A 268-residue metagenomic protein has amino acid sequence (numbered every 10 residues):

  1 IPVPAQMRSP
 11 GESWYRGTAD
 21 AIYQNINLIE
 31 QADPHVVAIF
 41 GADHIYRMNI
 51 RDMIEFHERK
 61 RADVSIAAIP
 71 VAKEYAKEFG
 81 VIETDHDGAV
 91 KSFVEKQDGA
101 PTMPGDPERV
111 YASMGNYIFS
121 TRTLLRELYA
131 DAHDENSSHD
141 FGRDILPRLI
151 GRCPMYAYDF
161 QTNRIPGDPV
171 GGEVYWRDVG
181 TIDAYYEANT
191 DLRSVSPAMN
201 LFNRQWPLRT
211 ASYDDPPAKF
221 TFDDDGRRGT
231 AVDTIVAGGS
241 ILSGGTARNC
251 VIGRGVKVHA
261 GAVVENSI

Functional and structural regions predicted by a protein language model:
I1-F56, T84: Conserved N-terminal catalytic core of the sugar/cofactor nucleotidyltransferase
G11-A19, F79-E83, V170-D178: Short, surface-exposed amphipathic charged segments that create phosphate/polyanion-binding patches used for binding
Y15-R16, R47, I118, D140 (+1 more regions): Short aromatic/basic micro-patch
A42, I69, F160: Cofactor-binding loop segments of dinucleotide-utilizing enzymes, especially the Rossmann-like FAD- and NAD(P)+-binding
M48-R122, R126-A132, N136: Conserved core of the sugar-phosphate nucleotidyltransferase
R122-R126, A130-I268: Left-handed beta-helix
